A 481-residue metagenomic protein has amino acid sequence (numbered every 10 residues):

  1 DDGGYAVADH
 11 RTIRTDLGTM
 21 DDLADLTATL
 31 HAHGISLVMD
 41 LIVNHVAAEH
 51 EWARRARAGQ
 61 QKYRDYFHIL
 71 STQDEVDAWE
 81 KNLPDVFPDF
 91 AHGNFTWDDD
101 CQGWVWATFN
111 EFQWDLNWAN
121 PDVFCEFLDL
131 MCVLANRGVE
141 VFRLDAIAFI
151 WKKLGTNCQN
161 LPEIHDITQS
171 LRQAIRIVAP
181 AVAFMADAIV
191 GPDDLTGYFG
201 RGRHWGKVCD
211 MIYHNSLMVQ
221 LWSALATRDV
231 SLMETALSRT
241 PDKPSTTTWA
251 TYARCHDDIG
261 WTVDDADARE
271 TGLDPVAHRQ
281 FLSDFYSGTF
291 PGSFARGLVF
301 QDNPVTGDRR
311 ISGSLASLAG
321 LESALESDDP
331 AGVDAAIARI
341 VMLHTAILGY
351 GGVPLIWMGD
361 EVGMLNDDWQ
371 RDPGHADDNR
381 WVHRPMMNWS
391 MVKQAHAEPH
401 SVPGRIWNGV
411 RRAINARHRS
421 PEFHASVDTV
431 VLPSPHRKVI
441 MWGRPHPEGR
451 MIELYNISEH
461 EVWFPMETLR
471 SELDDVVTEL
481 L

Functional and structural regions predicted by a protein language model:
D1-L481: Active-site and adjacent substrate-binding regions of carbohydrate-active enzymes
